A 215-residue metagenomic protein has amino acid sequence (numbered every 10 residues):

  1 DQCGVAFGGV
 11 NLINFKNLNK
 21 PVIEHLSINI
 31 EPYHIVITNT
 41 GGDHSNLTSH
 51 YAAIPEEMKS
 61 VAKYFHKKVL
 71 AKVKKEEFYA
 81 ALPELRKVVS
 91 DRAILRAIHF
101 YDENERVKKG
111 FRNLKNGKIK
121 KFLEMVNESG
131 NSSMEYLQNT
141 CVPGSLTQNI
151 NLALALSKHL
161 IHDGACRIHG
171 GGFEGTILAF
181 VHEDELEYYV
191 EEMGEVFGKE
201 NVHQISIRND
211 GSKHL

Functional and structural regions predicted by a protein language model:
G4, G9-R167, A179-L215: C-terminal nucleotide
E174-L178: N-terminal pre-core extensions flanking Radical SAM catalytic domains
